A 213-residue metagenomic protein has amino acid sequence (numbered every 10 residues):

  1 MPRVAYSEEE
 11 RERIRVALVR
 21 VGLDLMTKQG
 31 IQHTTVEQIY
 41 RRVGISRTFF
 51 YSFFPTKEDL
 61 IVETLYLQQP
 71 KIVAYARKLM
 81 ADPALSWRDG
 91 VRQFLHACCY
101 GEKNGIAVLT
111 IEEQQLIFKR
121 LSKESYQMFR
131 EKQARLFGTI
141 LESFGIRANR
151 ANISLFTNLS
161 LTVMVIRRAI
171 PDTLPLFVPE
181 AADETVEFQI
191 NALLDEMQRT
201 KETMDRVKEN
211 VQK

Functional and structural regions predicted by a protein language model:
M1-Q29, Q38: Basic, helix-initiating cap at the start of DNA-binding domains
E12-R20, Q32-H33, S52-R77, R92: An amphipathic alpha-helix adjacent to DNA-recognition modules
I14, K57, T64, Q68 (+8 more regions): Hydrophobic/aromatic residues within well-ordered alpha-helical segments
L25-D59: Helix-turn-helix
E63, R77-N104, F156-T157, D183: Hydrophobic alpha-helical connector segments
P70-V73, R77, F118-R147, A151-L155 (+2 more regions): Amphipathic alpha-helical packing segments from all-alpha helical-bundle domains
D89, A97-E124, G138, R168-D172 (+1 more regions): Amphipathic alpha-helical segments used for helix-helix packing
E142-I190, T200-E209: Hydrophobic/aromatic-rich alpha-helical bundle segments in the mid-to-C-terminal region
